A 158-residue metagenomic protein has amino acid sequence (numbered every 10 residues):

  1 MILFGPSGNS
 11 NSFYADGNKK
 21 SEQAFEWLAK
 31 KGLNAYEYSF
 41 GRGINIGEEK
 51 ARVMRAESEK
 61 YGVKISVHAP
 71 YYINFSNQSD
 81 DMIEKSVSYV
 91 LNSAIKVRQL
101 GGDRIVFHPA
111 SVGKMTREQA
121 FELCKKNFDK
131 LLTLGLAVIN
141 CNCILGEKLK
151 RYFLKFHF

Functional and structural regions predicted by a protein language model:
M1-A69, I73-N92: N-terminal pre-domain/capping segments
S76-F158: Active-site acidic/histidine proton-transfer and metal-coordination neighborhood in alpha/beta enzyme cores
